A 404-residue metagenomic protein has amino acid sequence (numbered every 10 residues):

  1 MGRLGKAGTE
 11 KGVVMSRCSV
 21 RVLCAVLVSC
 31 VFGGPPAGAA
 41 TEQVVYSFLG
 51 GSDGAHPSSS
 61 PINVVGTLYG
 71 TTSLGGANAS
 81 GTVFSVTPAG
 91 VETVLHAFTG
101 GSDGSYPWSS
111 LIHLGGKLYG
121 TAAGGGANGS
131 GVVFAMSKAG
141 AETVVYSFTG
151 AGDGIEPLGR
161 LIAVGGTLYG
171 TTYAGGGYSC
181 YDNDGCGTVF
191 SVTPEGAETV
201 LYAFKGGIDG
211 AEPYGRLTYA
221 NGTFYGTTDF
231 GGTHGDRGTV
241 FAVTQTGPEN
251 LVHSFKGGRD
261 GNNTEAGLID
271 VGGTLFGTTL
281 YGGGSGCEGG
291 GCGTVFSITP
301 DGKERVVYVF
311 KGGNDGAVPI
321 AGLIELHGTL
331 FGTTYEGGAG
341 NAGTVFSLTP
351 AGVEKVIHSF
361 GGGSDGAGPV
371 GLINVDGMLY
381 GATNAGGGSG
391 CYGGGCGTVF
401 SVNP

Functional and structural regions predicted by a protein language model:
G2-P404: Extracellular beta-propeller repeat domains
